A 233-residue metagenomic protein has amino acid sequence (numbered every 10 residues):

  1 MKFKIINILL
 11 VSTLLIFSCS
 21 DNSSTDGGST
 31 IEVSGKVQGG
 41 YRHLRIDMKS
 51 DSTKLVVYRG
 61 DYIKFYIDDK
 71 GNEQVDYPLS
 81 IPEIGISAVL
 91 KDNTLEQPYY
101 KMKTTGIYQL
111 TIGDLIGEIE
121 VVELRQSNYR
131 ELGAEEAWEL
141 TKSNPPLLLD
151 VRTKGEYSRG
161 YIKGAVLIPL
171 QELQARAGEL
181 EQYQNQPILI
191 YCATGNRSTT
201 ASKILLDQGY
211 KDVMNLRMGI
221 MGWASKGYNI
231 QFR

Functional and structural regions predicted by a protein language model:
K2-L10: Sec-dependent signal peptide recognition, specifically the positively charged N-region followed immediately by
L15-S18: C-terminal motif of bacterial Sec signal peptides marking the signal peptidase cleavage site
S20-Q38: Short, low-complexity, disordered segments immediately C-terminal to signal peptides in bacterial exported proteins
D21-D26, Y77, I81-E83, L95 (+4 more regions): Rhodanese-like catalytic fold shared by cysteine-dependent sulfurtransferases and DSP/PTP-type phosphatases
E32-I63: N-terminal edge beta-strand
K54-E73, Q97-K103: Beta-strand cores of secreted/periplasmic/IMS beta-sandwich domains, seen most often in copper-related folds
S87-N93: Short beta-strand segments within Ig-like beta-sandwich modules, predominantly Fibronectin type-III
L148-D150: Structural scaffold elements adjacent to functional motifs in cytosolic proteins
